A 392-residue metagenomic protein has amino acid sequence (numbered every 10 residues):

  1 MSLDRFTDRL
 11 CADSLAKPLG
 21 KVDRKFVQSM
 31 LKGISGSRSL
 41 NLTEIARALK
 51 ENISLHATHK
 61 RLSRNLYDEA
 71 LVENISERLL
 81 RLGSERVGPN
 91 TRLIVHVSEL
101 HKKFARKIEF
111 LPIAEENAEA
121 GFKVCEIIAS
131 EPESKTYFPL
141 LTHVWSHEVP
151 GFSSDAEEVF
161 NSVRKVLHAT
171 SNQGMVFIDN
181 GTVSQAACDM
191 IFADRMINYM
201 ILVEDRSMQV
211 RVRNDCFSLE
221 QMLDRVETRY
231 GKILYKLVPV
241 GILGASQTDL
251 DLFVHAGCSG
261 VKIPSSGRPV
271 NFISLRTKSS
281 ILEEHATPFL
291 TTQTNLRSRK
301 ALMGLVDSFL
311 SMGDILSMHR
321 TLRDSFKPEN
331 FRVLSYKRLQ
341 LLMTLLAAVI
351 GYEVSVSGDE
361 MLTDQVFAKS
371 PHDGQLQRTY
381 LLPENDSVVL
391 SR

Functional and structural regions predicted by a protein language model:
M1-L31, S39, R78, A120 (+1 more regions): Single, function-defining residue in the core of a domain
A12-V72, V176: Short, positively charged, Gly/Tyr-enriched micro-motifs that form contact patches at catalytic or ligand/partner
L31, H59-S134: Active-site-proximal, Lys/Arg-enriched surface segment that forms a nucleic-acid-binding/basic interface patch
I45, E126-I128, F160: Short, well-ordered amphipathic alpha-helices
A48, A70, K103, R297-S298: Residues in flexible loops and secondary-structure boundaries
